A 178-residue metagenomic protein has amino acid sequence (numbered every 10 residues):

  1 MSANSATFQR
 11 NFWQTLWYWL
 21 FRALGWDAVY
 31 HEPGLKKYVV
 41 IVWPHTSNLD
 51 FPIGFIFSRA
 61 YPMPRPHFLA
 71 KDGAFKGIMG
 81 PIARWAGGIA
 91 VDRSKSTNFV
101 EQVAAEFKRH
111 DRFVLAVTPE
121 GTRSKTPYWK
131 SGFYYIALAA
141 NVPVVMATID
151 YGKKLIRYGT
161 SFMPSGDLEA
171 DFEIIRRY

Functional and structural regions predicted by a protein language model:
A3-A6, Q14, A23-Y178: Soluble catalytic domains of membrane acyltransferases
